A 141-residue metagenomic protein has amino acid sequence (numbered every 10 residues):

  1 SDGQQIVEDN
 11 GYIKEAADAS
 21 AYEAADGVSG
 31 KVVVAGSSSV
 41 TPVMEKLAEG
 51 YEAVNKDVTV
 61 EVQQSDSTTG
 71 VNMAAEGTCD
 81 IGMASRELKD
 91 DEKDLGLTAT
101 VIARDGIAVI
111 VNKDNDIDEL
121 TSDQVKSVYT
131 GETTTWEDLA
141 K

Functional and structural regions predicted by a protein language model:
S1-K141: Flexible loop/hinge segments at secondary-structure junctions
